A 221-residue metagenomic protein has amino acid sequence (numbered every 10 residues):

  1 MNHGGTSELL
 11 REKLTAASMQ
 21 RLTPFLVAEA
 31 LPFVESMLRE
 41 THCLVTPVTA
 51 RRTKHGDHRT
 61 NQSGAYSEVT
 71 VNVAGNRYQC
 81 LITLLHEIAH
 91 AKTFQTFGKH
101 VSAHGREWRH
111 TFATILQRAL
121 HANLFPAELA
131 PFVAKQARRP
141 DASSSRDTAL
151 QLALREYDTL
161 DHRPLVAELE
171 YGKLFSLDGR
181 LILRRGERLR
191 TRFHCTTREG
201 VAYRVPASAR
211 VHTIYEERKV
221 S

Functional and structural regions predicted by a protein language model:
N2-S63, E68-T70, A74-Y78, F97-S221: Metalloprotease/metallohydrolase-associated module, dominated by Zn2+-dependent proteases
I82-Q95: Active-site recognition of the HExxH zinc-binding catalytic motif
